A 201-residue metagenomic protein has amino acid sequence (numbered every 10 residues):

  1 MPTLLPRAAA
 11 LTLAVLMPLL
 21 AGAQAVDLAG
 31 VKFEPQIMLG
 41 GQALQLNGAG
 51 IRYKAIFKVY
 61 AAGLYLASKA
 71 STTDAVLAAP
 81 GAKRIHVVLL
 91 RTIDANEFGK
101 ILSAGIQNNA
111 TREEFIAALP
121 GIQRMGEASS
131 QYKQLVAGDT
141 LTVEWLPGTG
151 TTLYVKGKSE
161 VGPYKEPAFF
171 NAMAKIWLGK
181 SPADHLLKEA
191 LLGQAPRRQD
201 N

Functional and structural regions predicted by a protein language model:
M1-L5: N-terminal secretory signal peptides that target proteins for export/translocation
A10-L19: Bacterial N-terminal signal peptides
Q24-A79: N-terminal secretory signal peptides
A70-G148: Mid-length scaffold segments of soluble, non-membrane domains
V155-K158: Short strand-turn-strand beta-turns centered on an Asx-Gly dipeptide
G162-L187: Flexible glycine-rich active-site/ligand-binding loops centered on an Asp-His dyad
H185-N201: Cysteine/selenocysteine-centered motifs that mediate thiol-based redox chemistry or coordinate metal-sulfur cofactors
